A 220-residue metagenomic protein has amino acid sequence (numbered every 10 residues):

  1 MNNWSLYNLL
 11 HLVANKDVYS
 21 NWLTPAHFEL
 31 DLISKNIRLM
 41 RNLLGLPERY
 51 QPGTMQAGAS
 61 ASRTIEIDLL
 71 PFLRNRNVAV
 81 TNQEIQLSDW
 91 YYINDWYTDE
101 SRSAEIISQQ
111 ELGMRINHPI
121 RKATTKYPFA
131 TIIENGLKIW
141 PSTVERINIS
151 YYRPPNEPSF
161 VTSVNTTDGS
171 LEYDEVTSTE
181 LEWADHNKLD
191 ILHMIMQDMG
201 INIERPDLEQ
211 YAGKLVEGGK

Functional and structural regions predicted by a protein language model:
M1-K220: Glycine-enriched, solvent-exposed interface loops adjoining structured elements
